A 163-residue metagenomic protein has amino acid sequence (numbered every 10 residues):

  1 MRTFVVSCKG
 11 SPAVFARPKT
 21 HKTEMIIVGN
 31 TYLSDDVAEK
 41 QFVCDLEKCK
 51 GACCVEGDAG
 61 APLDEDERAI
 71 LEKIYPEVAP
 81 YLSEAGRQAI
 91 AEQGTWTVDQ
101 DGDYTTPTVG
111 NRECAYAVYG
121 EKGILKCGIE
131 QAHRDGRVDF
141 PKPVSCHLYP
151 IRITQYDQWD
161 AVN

Functional and structural regions predicted by a protein language model:
E24-N163: Hydrophobic scaffolds flanking metal-cofactor catalytic centers in soluble metalloenzymes
